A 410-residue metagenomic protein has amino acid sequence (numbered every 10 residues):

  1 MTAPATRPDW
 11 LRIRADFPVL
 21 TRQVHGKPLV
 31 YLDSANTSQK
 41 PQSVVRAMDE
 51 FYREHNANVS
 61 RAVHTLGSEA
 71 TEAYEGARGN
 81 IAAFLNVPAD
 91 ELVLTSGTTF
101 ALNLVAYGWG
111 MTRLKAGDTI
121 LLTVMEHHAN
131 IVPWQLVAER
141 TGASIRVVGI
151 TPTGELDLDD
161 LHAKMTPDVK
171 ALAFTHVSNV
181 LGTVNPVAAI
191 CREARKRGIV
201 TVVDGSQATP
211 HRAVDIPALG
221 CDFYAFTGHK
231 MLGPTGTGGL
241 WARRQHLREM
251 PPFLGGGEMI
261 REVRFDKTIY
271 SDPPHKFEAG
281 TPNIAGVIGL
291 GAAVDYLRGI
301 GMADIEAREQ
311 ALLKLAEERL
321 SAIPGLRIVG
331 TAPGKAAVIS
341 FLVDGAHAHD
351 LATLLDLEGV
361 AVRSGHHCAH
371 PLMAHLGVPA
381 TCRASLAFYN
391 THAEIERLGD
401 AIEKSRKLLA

Functional and structural regions predicted by a protein language model:
M1-A410: Pyridoxal 5′-phosphate
